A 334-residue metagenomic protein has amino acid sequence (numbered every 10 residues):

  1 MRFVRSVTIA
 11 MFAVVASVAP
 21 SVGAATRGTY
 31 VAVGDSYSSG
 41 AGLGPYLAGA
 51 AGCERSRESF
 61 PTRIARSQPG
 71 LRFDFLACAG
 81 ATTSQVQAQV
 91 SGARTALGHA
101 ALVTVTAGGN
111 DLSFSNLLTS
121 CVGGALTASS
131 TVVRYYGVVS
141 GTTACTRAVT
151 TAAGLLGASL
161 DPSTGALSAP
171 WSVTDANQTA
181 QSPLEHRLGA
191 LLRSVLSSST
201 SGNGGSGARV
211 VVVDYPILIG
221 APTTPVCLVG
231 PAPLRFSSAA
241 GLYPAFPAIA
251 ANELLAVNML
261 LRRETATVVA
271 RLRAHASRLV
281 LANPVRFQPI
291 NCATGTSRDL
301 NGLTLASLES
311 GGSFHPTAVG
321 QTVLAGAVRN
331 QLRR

Functional and structural regions predicted by a protein language model:
M1-A24: Secretory targeting and sorting signals
A19-V31, V86-V103, L188-R209, R329: Short amphipathic alpha-helices and their capping/turn segments at secondary-structure boundaries
A24-A77, T119-V133: Serine-esterase "nucleophile elbow" of acetyl-processing enzymes
T29-A41, R72-A77, A101-T106, D111-F114 (+4 more regions): Structural recognition of the beta-strand scaffold that forms the well-ordered cores of secreted hydrolase catalytic
A41, Q85-T179, Y215-P225: Oxyanion-hole/transition-state-stabilizing segment in secreted/luminal serine hydrolases and related acyltransferases
G52-E54, A77, S120-V122, A144-A148 (+2 more regions): Sequence contexts marking disulfide-bonded cysteines in secreted/extracellular proteins
R63-R72, A180-V211, A250-N283: A structural motif corresponding to the C-terminal end of an alpha-helix and its immediate exit/capping segment
P216-R334: Catalytic His-Asp segment of secreted/periplasmic serine-dependent ester chemistry enzymes
